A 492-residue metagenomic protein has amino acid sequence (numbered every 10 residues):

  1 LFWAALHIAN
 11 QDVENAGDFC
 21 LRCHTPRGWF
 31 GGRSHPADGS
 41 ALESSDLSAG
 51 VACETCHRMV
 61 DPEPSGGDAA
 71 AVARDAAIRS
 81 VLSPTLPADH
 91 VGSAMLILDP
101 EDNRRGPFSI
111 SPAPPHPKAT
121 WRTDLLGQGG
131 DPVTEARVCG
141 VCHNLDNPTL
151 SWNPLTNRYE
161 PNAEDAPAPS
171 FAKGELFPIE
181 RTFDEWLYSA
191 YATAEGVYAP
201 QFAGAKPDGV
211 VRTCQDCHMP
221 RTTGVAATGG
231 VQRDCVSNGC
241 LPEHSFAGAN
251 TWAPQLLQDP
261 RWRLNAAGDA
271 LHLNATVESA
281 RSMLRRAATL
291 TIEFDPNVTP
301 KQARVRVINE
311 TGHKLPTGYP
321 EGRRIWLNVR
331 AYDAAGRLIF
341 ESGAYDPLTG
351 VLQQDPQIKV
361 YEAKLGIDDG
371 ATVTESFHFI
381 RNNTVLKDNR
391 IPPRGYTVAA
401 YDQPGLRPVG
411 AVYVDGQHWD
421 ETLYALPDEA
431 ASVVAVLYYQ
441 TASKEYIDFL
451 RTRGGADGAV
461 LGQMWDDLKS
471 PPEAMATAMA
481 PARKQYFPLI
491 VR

Functional and structural regions predicted by a protein language model:
L1-A49, D61-T134, G140-N144, T149-D208: Sequence context of c-type cytochrome heme-c attachment sites
F19-R22, G50-T55, V141, R304-R306 (+2 more regions): Residues within well-ordered beta-strands of beta-sheet-rich folds
C20-C23, C53-C56, C139-C142, C214-C217 (+2 more regions): Disulfide-bonded cysteines in secreted/extracellular proteins and peptides
R27-G31, T55-P64, C142-L150, H218-V225 (+2 more regions): A generic secondary-structure signal for well-formed alpha-helical elements
F171, F177-A192, G196-D216, P220-A482: Short, conserved sequence motifs used for protein processing/export or organelle targeting and for catalysis
P488: Conserved functional hotspot residues at active sites or interaction interfaces
V491-R492: Non-catalytic terminal regions with compositionally biased, polar/charged low complexity
